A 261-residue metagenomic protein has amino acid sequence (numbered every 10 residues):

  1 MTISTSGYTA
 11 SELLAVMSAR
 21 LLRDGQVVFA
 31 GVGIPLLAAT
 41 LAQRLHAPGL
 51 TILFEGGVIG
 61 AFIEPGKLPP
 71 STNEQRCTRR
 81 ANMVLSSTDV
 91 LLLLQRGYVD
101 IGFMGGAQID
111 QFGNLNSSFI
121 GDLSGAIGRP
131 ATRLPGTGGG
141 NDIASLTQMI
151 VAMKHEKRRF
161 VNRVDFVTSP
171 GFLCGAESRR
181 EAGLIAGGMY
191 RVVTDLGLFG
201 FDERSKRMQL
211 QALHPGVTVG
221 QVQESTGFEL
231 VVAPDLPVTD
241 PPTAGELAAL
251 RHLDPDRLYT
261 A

Functional and structural regions predicted by a protein language model:
M1-R80: N-terminal active-site beta-alpha-beta segment that forms phosphate/nucleotide-binding and substrate-recognition loops
L22, Q26, A42, H46 (+5 more regions): Structural signal for hydrophobic packing residues in well-ordered secondary-structure cores of soluble enzyme domains
G66-P242: Conserved phosphate- and dinucleotide-binding cores of soluble alpha/beta proteins, encompassing both enzyme active
P234-A261: A conserved C-terminal secondary-structure "cap"
